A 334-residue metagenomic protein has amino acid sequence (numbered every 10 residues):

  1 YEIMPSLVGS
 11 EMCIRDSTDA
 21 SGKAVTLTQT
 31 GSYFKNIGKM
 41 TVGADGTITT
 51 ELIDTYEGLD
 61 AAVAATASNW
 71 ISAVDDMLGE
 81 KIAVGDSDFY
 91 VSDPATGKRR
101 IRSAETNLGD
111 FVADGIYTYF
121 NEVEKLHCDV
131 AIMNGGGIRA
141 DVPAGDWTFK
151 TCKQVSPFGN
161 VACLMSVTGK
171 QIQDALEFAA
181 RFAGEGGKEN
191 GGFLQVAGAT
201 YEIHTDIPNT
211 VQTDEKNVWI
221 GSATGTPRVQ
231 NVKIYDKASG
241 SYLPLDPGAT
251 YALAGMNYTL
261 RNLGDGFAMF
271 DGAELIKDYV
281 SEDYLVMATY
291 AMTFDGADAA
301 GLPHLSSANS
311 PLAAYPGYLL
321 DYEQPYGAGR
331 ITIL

Functional and structural regions predicted by a protein language model:
Y1-G9, C13-I14: Single conserved hydrophobic/aromatic residue that forms the stacking wall/gate of nucleotide- or nucleobase-binding
M4, Q29-T30: Small/polar loops that bind or transfer phosphate-bearing groups
D19-A24, T30-L334: Catalytic centers of hydrolytic enzymes
